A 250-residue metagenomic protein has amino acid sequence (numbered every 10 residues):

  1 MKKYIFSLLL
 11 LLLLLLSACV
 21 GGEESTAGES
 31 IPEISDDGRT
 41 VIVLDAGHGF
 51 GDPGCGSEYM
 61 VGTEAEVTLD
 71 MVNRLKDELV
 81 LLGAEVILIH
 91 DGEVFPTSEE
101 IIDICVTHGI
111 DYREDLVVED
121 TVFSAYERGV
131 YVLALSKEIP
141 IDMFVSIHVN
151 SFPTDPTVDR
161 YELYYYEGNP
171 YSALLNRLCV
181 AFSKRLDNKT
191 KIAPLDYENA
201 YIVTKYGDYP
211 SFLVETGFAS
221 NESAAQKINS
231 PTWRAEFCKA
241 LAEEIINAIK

Functional and structural regions predicted by a protein language model:
K2-K250: Catalytic-site microenvironment of enzymes that process N-acetyl-hexosamine-containing cell-wall polysaccharides
